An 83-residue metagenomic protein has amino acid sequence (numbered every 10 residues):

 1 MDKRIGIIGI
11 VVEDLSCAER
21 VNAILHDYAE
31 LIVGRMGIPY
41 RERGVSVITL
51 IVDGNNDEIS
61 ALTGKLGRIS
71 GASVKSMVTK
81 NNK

Functional and structural regions predicted by a protein language model:
M1-K83: Long, contiguous binding/interaction regions
